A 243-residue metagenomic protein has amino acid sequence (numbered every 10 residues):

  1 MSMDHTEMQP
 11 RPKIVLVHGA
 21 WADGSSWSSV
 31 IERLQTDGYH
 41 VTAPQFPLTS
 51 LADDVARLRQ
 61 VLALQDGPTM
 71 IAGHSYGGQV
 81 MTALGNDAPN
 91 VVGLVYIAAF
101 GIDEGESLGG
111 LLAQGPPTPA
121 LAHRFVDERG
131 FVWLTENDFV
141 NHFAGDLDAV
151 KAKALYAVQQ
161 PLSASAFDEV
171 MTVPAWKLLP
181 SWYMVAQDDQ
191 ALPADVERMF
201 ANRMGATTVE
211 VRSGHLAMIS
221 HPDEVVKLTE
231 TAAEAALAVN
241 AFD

Functional and structural regions predicted by a protein language model:
Q9-A52, T69, D87-N90: Conserved HGGG/HGGXW glycine-rich cap/lid loop of the alpha/beta-hydrolase fold
D53-T69: Conserved acidic catalytic loop of the alpha/beta-hydrolase fold
A72-G77, M81: Gly/Ala-rich beta-loop-alpha elbow adjacent to hydrolase catalytic centers
N86, N90-E136, S163-F167, L192-P193 (+2 more regions): Flexible "cap/lid" loop of the alpha/beta hydrolase fold
L94, W182-D189: Conserved strand-to-loop "acid loop" that flanks and positions the catalytic carboxylate
A157-A175: Active-site nucleophile elbow and catalytic-triad environment of alpha/beta-hydrolase enzymes
Q187-R212, I219, T231-A232: Conserved loop-alpha-helix segment in the C-terminal half of the alpha/beta-hydrolase fold that carries the catalytic
V209-D243: Catalytic active-site module of serine/aspartate enzymes centered on a nucleophile-bearing elbow/loop
